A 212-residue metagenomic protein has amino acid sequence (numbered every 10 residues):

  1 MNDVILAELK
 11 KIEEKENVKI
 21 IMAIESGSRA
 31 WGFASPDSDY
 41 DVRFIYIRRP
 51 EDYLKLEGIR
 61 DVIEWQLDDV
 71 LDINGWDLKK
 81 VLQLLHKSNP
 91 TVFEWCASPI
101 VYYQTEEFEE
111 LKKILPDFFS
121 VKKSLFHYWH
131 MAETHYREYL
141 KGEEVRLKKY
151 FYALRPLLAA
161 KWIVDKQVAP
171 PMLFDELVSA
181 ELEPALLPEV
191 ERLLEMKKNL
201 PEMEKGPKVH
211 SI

Functional and structural regions predicted by a protein language model:
M1-I24: Helical scaffold of the NTase/Pol beta-like nucleotidyltransferase catalytic core
M22-E25, E94, I163-D165, P170: A structural signal for short, well-ordered beta-strand segments and their strand-loop junctions that often border
S26-G27, N74: Short His-Asn-centered micro-motif
G27-D68: Catalytic metal-binding acidic patch
R48-E51, S88-T91, T134, A159-A160: Short loop/turn segments at secondary-structure transitions that flank enzyme active sites
K55-M131: A basic- and aromatic-enriched beta-loop-alpha substructure that forms the phosphate/nucleotide- and DNA/RNA-contacting
K112-I212: Conserved nucleotidyltransferase catalytic core and NTase-mimicking acidic/glycine-rich helix/loop elements in nucleic
